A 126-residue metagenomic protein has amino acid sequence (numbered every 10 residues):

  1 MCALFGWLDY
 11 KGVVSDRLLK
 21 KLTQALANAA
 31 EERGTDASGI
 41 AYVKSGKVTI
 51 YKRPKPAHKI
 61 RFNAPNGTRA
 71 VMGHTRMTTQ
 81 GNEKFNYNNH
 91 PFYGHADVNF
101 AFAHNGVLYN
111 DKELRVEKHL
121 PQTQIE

Functional and structural regions predicted by a protein language model:
M1-E126: Conserved short alpha-helical segments that host acidic/polar catalytic motifs at enzyme active sites
